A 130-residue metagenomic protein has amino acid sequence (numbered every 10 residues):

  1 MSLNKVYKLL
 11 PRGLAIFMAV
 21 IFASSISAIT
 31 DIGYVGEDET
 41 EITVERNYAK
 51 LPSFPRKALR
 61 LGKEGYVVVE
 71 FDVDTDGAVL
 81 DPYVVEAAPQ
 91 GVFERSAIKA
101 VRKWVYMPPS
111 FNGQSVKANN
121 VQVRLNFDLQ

Functional and structural regions predicted by a protein language model:
M1, A15, S27, K63 (+1 more regions): Residue-level marker of positions within ordered structural domains that often coincide with functionally constrained
S2-L14: Bacterial N-terminal signal peptides that target proteins for export
A23-S25: N-terminal signal peptide c-region/cleavage motif recognized by signal peptidases
I29-D31: Boundary of Sec targeting at the N-terminus
Y34-E70, S96-Q130: Short proline/glycine- and basic residue-enriched helix-capping loop/turn segments at helix->loop/beta transitions
K63-P89, V101: Short tight loops/turns at secondary-structure junctions
